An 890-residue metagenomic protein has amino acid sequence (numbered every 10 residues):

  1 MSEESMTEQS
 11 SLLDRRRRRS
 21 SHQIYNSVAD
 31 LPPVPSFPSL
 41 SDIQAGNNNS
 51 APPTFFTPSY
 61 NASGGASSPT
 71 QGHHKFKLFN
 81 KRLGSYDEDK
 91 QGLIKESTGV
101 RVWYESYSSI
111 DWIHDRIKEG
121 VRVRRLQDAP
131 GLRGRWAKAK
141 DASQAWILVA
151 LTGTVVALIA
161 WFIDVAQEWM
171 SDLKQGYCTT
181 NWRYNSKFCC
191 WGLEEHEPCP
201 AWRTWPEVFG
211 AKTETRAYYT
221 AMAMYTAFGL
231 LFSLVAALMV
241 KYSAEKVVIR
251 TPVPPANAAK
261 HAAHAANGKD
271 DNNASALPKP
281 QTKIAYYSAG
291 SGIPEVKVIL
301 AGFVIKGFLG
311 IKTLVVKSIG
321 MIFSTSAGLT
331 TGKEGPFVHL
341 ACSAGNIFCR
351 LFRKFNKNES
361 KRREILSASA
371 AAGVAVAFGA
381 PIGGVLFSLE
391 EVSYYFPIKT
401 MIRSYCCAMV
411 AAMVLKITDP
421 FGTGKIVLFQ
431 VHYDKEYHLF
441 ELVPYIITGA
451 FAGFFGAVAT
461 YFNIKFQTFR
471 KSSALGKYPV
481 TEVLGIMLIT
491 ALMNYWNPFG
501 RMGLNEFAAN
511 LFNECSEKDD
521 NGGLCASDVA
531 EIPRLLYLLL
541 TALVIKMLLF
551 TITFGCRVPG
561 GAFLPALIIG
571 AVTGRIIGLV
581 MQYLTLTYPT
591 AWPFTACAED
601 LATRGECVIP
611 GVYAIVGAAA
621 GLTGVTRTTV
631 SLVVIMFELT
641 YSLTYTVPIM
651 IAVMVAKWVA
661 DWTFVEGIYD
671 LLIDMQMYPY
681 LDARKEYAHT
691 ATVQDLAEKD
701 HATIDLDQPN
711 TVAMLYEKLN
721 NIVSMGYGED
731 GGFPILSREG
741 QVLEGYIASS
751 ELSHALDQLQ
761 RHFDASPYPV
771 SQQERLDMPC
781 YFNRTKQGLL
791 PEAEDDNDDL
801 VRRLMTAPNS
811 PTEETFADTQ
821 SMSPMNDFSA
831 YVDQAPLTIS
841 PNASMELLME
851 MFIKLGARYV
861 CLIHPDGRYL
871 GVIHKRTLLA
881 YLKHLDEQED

Functional and structural regions predicted by a protein language model:
S2-E739, L743-T819, P824-V832, C861 (+3 more regions): Alpha-helical transmembrane segments and immediately membrane-proximal extracytoplasmic
T703, P836-T838, Y869: Conserved beta-strand scaffold positions in the cores of enzyme catalytic domains, especially in NTP/NDP-utilizing
V832-L847: C-terminal accessory/binding modules appended to enzymatic or scaffolding proteins
A857-Y859: Conserved tryptophan-centered aromatic signature that marks the ligand-binding surface of SH3 and related Trp-rich
